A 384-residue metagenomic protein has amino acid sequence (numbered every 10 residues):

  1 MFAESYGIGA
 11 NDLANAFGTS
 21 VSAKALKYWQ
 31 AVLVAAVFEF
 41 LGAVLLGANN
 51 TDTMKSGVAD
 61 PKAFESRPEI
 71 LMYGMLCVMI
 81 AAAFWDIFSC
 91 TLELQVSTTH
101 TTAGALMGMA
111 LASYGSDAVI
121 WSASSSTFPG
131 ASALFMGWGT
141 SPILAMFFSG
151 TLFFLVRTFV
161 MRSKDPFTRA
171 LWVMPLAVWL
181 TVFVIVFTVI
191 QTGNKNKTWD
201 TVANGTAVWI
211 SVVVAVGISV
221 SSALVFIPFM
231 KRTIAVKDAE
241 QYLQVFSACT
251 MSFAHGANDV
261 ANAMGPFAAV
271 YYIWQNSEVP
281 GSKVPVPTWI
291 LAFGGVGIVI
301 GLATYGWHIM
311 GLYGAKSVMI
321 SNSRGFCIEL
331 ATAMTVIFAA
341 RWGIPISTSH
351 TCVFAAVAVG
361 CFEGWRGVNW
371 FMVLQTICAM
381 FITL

Functional and structural regions predicted by a protein language model:
M1-L384: Alpha-helical transmembrane segments and immediately membrane-proximal extracytoplasmic
